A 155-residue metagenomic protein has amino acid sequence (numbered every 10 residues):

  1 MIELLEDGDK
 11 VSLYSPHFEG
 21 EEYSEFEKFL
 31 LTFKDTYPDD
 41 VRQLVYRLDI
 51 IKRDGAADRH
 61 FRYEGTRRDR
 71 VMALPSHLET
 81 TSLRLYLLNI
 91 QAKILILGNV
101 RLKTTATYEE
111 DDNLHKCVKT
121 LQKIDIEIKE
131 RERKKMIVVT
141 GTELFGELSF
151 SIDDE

Functional and structural regions predicted by a protein language model:
M1-S82, T104-E155: Basic, Lys/Arg-enriched alpha-helical interface segments
S82-L88: Short acidic loop-to-beta-strand element that houses the catalytic metal-binding Asp/Glu of nuclease active sites
L88-L97: Active-site beta-strand-loop-beta-strand hairpin of nuclease catalytic cores that positions key catalytic residues
G98-K103: Acidic/polar active-site rim loop that often engages polyanionic ligands
